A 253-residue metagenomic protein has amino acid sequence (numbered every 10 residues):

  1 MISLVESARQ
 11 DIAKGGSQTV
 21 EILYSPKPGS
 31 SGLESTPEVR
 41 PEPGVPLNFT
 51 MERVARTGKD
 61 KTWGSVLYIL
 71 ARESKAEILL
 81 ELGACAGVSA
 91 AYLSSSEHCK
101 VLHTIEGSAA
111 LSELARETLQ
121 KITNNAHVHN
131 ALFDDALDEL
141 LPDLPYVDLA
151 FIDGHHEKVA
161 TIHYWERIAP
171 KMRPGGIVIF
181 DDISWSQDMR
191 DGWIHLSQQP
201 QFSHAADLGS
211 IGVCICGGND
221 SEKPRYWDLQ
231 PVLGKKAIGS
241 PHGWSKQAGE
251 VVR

Functional and structural regions predicted by a protein language model:
M1-F151, H156-I179, I183-R253: A short alpha-helical cap/connector motif
